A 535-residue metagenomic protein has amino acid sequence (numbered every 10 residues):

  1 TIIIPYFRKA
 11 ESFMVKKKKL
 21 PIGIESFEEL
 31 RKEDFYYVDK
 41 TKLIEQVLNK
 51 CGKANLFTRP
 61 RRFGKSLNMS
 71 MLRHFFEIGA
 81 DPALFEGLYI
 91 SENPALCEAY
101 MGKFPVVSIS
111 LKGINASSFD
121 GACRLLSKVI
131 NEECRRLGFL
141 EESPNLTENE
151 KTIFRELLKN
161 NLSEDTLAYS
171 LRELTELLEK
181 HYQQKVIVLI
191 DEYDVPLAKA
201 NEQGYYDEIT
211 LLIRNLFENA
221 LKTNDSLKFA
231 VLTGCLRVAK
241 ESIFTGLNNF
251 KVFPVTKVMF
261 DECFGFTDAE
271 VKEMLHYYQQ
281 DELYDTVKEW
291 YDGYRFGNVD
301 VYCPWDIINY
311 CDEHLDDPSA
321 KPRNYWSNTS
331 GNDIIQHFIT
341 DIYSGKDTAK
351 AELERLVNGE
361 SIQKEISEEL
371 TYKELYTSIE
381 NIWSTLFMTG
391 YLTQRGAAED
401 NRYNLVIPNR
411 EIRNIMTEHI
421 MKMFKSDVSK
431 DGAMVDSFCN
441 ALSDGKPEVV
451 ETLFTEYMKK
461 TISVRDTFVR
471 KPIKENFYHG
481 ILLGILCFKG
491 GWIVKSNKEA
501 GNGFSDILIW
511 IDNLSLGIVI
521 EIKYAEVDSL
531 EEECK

Functional and structural regions predicted by a protein language model:
F7-N93: Walker A/P-loop-proximal flanking segment of P-loop NTPase domains
G23-R31, S108, I114, G121 (+2 more regions): Conserved P-loop NTPase mechanochemical-coupling segment
H74-F139: P-loop NTPase motor core
S170-E179, E208-K228: Substrate-engagement module of ASCE P-loop NTPases
Y182-Y206: Conserved P-loop NTPase "ATPase switch" module shared by AAA+ and STAND
I187-D191, K228-C235: Structural recognition of the conserved hydrophobic beta-strand(s) that form the central parallel beta-sheet of P-loop
S242-T245, F253-D312, E352: Amphipathic alpha-helical segments of the small helical/lid subdomains adjacent to P-loop NTPase cores
F250, Y302-K535: Extended alpha-helical interface modules used as scaffolds for assembling large macromolecular complexes
